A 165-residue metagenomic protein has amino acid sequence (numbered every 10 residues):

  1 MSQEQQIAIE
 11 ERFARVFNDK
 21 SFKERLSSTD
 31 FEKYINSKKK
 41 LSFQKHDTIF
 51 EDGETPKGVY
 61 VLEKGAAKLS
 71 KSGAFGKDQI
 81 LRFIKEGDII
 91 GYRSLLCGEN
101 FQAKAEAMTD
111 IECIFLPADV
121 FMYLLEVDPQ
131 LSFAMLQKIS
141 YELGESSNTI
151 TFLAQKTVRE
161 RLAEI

Functional and structural regions predicted by a protein language model:
M1-K45, I89, S94-L95: Cyclic nucleotide-binding regulatory module and flanking cytosolic helices
F22, D47-T109: Cyclic nucleotide-binding regulatory domains
L41-F43, A105, L143: Short, flexible turn/loop "capping" segments at secondary-structure junctions
M108, E126-I165: Polybasic "coupling" helices that flank or enter modular domains
E112-C113: All-alpha effector-binding/dimerization core of bacterial HTH-type transcriptional repressors
F121-M122: A generic structural signal for short hydrophobic patches within well-formed alpha-helices
